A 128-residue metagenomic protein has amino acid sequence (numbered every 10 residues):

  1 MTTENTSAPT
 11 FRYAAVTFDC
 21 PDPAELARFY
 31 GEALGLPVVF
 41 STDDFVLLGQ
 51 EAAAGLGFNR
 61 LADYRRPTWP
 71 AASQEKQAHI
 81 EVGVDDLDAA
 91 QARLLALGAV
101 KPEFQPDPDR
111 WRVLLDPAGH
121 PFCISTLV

Functional and structural regions predicted by a protein language model:
M1-A27, Q77-V84, S125-V128: N-terminal beta-strand motif that seeds the catalytic metal site of vicinal oxygen chelate
S7-F11, T17-A62, A89-A92, A96 (+2 more regions): Core segments of cupin and vicinal oxygen chelate
L48-E51, L114-P117, L127: Active-site beta-strand termini and strand-to-loop segments that position acidic
D63-W69: A short, acidic/glycine-rich surface segment
A72-L94: Mid-chain, well-packed structural core segment of small domains
